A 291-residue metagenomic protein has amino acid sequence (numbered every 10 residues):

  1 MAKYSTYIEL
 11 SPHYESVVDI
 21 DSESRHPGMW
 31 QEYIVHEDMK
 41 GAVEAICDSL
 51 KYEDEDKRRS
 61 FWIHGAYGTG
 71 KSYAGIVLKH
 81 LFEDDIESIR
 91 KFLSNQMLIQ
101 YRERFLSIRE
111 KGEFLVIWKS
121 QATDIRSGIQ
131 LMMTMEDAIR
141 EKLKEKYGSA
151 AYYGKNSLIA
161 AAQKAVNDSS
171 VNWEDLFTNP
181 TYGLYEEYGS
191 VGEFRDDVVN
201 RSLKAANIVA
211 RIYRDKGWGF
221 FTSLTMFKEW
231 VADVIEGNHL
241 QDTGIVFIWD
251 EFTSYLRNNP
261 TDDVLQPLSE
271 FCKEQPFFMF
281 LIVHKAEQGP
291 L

Functional and structural regions predicted by a protein language model:
M1-T69, I76, H80-F82, N95-Y101 (+1 more regions): Walker A/P-loop-proximal flanking segment of P-loop NTPase domains
W30-I46, K71-A74, D124-M135, K216-V231 (+1 more regions): Phosphate/oxyanion-binding active-site loops and adjacent basic polyanion-contact surfaces
W30-Y33, F61-A66, Y73-G189: P-loop NTPase motor core
H64, K119, I248-D250, F280-I282: Generic beta-strand/beta-sheet core signal
F177-D233, L240: Long, low-complexity, polar/charged, intrinsically disordered or flexibly structured peripheral segments
W230-N238, V264-M279: Substrate-engagement module of ASCE P-loop NTPases
G237-P260: Conserved P-loop NTPase "ATPase switch" module shared by AAA+ and STAND
S254, F271-L291: Sensor-1/coupling segment of RecA-like P-loop NTPase cores
